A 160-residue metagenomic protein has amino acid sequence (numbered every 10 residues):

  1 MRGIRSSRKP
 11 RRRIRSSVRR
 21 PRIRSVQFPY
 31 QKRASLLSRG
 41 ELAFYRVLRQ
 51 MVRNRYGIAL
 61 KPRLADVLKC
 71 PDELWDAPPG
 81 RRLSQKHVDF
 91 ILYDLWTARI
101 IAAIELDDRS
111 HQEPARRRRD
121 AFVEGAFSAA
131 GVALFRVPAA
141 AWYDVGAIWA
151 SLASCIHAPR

Functional and structural regions predicted by a protein language model:
M1-Q31: Nuclease-adjacent, charged terminal/linker segments that flank catalytic cores
V26-L42: A short, highly charged nucleic-acid-interacting micro-segment common to nuclease and nuclease-linked defense proteins
L36, L60-I101: Active-site metal-binding core of divalent-cation-utilizing nuclease and nuclease-like domains
R46: Active-site phosphate/pyrophosphate- and oxyanion-stabilizing loops and adjacent acidic/basic residues in soluble
R49-R53, S128: Alpha-helical segments within the soluble intracellular
E73, W149-S154: Short low-complexity, flexible loop/linker segments enriched in glycine and/or proline with clustered acidic
V88-S151: Basic, amphipathic alpha-helical patches used to engage nucleic acids or provide basic targeting signals, exemplified
I156-R160: Membrane-proximal, solvent-exposed terminal domains/tails of membrane-associated proteins
